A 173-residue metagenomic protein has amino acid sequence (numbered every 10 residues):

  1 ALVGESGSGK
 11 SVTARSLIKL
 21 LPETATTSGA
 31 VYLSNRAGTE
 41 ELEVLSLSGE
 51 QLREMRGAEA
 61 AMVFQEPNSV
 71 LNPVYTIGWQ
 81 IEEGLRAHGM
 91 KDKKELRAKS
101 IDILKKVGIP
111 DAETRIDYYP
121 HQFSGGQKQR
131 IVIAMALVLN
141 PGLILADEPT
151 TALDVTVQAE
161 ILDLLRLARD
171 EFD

Functional and structural regions predicted by a protein language model:
I18, Y32, N68, V74-A87 (+2 more regions): Short helical segment in ABC ATPase nucleotide-binding domains corresponding to the A-loop/adjacent helical element
A30-E54: ABC ATPase NBD Q-loop/coupling interface
E95-T114, L167: Conserved ABC ATPase "signature" region
Y118-F123, Q127: Conserved ABC ATPase signature
V138-G142: A short, proline-enriched helix->beta-strand linker immediately N-terminal to the Walker B motif in ABC-type P-loop
I144-D147: Catalytic Walker B motif of ABC-type/P-loop ATPase nucleotide-binding domains
A159-D173: Helical segment within the ABC ATPase nucleotide-binding domain
